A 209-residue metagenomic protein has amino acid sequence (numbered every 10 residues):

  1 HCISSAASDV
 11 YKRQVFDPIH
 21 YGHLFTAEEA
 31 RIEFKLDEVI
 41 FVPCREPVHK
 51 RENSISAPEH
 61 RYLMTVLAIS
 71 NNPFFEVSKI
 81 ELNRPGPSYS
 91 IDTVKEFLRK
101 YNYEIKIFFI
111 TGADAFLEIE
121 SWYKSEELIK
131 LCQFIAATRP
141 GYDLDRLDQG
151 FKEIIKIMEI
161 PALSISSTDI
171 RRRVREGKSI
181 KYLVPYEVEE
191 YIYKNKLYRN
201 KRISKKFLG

Functional and structural regions predicted by a protein language model:
H1-A7, Y11: Single conserved hydrophobic/aromatic residue that forms the stacking wall/gate of nucleotide- or nucleobase-binding
Y11-K12, S78: Conserved Rossmann-like nucleotide-binding pocket used by diverse enzymes that bind dinucleotide cofactors
K12-L36, I40-P47: N-terminal beta1-alpha1 ligand-phosphate binding loop
E46-E52, V77-K79: A short acidic, helix-capping loop that chelates divalent metal ions and anchors anionic groups
R51-I55, I119-W122: Short, solvent-exposed loop/turn segments at secondary-structure boundaries
S54-A68: Glycine-rich phosphate-binding loop and adjoining beta1-alpha1-beta2 segment of Rossmann-like nucleotide-binding folds
H60-L63, V77-G209: Classical nucleotidyltransferase
I69-S78: Short, basic/glycine-rich phosphate-binding loops at helix/coil junctions that contact nucleotide phosphates
